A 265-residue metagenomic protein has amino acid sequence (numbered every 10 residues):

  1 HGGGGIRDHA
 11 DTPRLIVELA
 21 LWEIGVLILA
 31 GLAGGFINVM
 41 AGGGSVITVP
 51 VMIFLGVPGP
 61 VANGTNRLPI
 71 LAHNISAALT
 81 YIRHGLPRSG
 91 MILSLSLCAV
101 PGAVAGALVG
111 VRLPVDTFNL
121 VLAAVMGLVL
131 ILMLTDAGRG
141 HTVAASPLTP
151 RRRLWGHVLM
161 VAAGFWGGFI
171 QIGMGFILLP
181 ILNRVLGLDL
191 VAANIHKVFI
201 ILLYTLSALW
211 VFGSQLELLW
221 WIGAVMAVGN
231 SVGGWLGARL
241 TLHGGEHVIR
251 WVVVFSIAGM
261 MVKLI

Functional and structural regions predicted by a protein language model:
H1-L15: N-terminal amphipathic/basic-hydrophobic helices that include classical n-h-c signal peptides and signal-anchor
D11-P58, A144-I195: Selected transmembrane alpha-helices and immediately adjacent juxtamembrane segments of polytopic inner-membrane
L19, E23-L27, M91, L95 (+7 more regions): Residue-level signature of transmembrane alpha-helical entry/exit and packing/kink sites in multi-pass membrane
I24, R67, L122-M126, L130 (+3 more regions): Residues within membrane-spanning alpha-helices of integral membrane proteins, especially the hydrophobic core/packing
G64-T117, T205-W251, F255: Selective hydrophobic functional segments
S76-L86, A123-L148, G259-I265: Transmembrane helix exit motif
